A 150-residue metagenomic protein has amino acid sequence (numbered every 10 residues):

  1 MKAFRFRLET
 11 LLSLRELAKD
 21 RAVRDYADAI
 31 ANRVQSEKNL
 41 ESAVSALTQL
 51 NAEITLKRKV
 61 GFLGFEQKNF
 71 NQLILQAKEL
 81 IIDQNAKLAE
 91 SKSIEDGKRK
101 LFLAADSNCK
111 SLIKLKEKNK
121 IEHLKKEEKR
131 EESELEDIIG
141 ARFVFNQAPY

Functional and structural regions predicted by a protein language model:
M1-Y150: Charge-rich amphipathic alpha-helical interaction elements
